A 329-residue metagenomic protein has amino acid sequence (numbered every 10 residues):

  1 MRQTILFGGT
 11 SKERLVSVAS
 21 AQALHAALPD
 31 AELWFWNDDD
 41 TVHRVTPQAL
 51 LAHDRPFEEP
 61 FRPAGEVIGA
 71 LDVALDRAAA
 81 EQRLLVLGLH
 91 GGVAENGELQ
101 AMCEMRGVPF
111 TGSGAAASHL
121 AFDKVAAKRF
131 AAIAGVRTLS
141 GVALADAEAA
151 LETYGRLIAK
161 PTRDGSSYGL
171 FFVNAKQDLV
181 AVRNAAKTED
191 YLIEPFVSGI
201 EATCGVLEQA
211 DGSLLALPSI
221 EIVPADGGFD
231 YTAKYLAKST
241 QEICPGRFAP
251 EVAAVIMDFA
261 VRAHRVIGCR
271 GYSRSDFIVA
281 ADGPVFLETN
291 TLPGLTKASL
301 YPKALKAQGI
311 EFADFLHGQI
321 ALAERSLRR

Functional and structural regions predicted by a protein language model:
M1-A116, A121-F122, A126, A145 (+1 more regions): ATP-binding N-terminal substructure of ATP-dependent carboxylate-amine bond-forming enzymes
R2-F7, S11, D76-A80, S118-G199 (+2 more regions): Active-site nucleotide/adenylate-binding loops and adjacent lid/helix of ATP-dependent enzymes
P109-F110, T138, L157, F312: Hydrophobic beta-strand scaffold residues
G112-S113, S167-Y168, Q241-I243, K297-Y301: Short small-residue beta-strand/loop micro-motif enriched in glycine and branched aliphatics
N174-E251, V255-D258, V279, P284-V285: Phosphate-binding site of ATP-dependent enzymes
P250-R329: ATP-dependent carboxylate activation and anion-phosphoryl transfer catalytic cores that bind Mg-ATP to form
